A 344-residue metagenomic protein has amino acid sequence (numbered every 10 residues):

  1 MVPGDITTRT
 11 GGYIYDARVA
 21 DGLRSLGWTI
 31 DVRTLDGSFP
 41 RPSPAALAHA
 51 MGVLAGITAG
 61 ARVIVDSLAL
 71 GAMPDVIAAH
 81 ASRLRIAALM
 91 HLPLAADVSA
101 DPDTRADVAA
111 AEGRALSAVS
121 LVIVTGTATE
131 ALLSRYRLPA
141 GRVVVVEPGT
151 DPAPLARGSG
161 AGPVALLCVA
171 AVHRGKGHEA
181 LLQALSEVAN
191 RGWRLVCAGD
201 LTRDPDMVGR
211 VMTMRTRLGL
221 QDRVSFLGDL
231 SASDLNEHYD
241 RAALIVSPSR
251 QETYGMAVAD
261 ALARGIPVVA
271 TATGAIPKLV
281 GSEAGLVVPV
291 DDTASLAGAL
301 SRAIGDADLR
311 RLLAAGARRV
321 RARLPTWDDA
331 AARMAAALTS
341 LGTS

Functional and structural regions predicted by a protein language model:
D103-V122: Membrane-proximal helix-turn-helix segments that form the acceptor-binding/catalytic region of lipid-linked
I123, R157-K176, L182-E187, V196: Conserved donor-binding/catalytic core segment of Leloir-type glycosyltransferases
A128, G149: Carbohydrate-associated surface elements
R194-M212, G228: Glycosyltransferase donor-sugar binding loop
D229-L230, E237-A242: Short alpha-helical donor nucleotide-sugar binding micro-motif in glycosyltransferases
R250: Aromatic "clamp/platform" in nucleotide-sugar-dependent glycosyltransferases that forms part of the donor/acceptor
P267-A270: Short hydrophobic beta-strand element within catalytic cores of glycosyltransferases and related nucleotide-activated
S282, L286-T293, R302-D308: Conserved acidic donor-binding segment of nucleotide-sugar-dependent glycosyltransferases
